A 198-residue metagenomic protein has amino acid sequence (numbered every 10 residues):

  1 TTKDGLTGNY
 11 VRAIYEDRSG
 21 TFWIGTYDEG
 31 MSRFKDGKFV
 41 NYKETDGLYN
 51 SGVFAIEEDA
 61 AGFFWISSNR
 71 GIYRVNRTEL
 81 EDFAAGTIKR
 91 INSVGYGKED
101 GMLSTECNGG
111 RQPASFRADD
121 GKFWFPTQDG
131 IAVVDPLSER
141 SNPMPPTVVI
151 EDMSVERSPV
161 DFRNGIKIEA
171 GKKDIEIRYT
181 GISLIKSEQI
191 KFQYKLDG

Functional and structural regions predicted by a protein language model:
K3-Y15, Y27, V40, E44-G198: Residue-level "micro-hotspots" composed of small/polar
G30-K35: Surface-exposed extracellular loop regions of Gram-negative outer-membrane beta-barrel proteins
